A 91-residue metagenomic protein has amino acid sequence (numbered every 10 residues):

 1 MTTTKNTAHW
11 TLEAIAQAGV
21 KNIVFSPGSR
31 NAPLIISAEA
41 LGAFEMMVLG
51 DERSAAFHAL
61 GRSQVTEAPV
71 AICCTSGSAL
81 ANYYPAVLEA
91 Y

Functional and structural regions predicted by a protein language model:
M1-A81: Thiamine diphosphate
L88-Y91: Hydrophobic or amphipathic alpha-helical targeting/insertion segments
